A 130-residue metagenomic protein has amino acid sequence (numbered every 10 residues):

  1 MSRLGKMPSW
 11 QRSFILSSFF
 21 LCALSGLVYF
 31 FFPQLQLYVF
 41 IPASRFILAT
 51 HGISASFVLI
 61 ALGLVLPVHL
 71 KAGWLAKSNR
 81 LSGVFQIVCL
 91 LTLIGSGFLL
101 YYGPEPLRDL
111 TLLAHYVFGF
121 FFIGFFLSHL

Functional and structural regions predicted by a protein language model:
M1-L130: Membrane-embedded alpha-helical bundles that constitute the cytochrome b-like, heme-associated redox core of multi-pass
